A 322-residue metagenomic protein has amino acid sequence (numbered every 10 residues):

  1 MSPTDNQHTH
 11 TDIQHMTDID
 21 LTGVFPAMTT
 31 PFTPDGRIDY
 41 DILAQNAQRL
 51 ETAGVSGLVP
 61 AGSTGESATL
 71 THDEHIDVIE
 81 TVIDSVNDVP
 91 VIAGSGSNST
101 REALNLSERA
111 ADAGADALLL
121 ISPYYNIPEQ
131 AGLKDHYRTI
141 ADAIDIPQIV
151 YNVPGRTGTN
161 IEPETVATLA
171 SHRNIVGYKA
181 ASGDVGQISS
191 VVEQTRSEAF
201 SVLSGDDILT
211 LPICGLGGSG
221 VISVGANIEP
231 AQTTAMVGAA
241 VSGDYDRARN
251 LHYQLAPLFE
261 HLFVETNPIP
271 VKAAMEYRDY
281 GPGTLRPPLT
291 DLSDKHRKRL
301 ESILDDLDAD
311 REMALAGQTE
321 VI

Functional and structural regions predicted by a protein language model:
M1-D18, Q318-I322: Terminal disorder- and signal-encoded targeting elements
H15-T157, A314-L315: Active-site beta->alpha loop and helix N-cap motifs at the rims of alpha/beta catalytic domains
F25, L43, H75, I79 (+8 more regions): A general structural signal for well-ordered alpha-helical segments in protein cores
I38, C214-I322: Structured C-terminal cap/extension of enzyme domains
L43-A47, P163, R297-L304: Short, amphipathic alpha-helical "lid/cap" segments that border enzyme active or binding sites
A53, D77, T81-S85, R109 (+8 more regions): Alpha-helical structural signal in soluble globular domains
N152, I175, P287: Glycine-rich phosphate-binding "P-loop"
R156-Q254, F259: Catalytic alpha/beta core domains of metabolic enzymes, predominantly
